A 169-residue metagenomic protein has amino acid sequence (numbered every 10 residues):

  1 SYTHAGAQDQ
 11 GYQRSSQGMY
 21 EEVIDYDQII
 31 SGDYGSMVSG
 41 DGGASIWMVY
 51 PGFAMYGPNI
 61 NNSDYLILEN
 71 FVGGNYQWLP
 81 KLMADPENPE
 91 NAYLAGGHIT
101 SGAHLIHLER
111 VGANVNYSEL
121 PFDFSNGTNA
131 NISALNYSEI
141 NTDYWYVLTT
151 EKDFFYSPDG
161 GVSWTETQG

Functional and structural regions predicted by a protein language model:
S1-G169: Beta-propeller blade termini and top-face loops
